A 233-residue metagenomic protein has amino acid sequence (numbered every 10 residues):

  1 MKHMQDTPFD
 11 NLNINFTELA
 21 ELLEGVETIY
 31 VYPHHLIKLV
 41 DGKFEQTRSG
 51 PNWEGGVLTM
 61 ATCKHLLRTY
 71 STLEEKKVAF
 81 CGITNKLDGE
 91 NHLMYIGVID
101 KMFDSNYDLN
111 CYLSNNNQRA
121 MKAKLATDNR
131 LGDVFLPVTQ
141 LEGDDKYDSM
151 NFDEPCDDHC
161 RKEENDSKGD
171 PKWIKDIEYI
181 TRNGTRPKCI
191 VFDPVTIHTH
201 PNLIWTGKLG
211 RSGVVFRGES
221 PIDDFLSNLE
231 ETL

Functional and structural regions predicted by a protein language model:
M1-E74: Compositionally biased, charged N-terminal/linker segments
K2-E27, Y107-L233: Contiguous surface segments at macromolecular interaction interfaces
H34-L36, G82, I99: Hydrophobic side chains in beta-strands
K38, K86, D100-S105: Short loop/turn segments at secondary-structure transitions that flank enzyme active sites
P51-V57, F103, L113-A120: Short, low-complexity, polar/charged sequence segments that are solvent-exposed and flexible
E75-C81: Loop/turn positions that initiate beta-strands
I83-E90: Short, charged beta-turn/beta-strand-edge "cap" motif at the junction between a beta-strand and an adjacent loop
H92-M102: Short beta-strand-centered aromatic/proline hotspots
